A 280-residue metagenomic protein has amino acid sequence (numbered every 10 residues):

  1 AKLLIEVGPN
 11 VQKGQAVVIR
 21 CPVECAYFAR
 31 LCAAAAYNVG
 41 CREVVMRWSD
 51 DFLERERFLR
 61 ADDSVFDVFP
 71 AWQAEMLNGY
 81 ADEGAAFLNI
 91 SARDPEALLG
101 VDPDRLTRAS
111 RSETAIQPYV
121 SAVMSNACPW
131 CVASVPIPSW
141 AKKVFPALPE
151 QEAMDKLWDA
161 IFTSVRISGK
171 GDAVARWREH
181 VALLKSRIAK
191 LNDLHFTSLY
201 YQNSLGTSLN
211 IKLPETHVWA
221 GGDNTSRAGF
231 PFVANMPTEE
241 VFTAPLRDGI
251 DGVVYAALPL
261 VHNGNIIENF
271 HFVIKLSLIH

Functional and structural regions predicted by a protein language model:
A1-D251: Active-site bordering "gate/hinge" segments that shape substrate access to catalytic or cofactor-binding pockets
W130, E268-I274: Short beta-strand elements
P214-T216, A257-L260, K275: Histidine- and/or cysteine-centered catalytic micro-motif in compact active-site loops
L246-N269: Structured beta-strand/loop patches that form or line metal/cofactor-binding pockets in enzymes
I279-H280: Conserved small/polar residues in nucleotide/adenosyl-binding loops
